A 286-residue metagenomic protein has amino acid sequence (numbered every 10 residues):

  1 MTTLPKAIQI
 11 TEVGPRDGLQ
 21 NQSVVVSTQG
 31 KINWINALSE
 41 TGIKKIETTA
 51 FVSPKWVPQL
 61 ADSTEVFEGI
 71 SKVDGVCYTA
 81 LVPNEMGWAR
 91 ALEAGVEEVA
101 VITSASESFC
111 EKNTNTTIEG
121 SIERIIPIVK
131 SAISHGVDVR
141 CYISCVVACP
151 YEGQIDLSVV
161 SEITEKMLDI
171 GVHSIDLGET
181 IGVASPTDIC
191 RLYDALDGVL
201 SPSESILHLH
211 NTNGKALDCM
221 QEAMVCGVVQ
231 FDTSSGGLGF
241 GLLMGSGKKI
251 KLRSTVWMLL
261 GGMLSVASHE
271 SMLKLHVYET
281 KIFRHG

Functional and structural regions predicted by a protein language model:
M1-S23, A100-N113, S134-Y151, L196-S203: N-terminal small/glycine-rich loop or linker at the start of catalytic domains across soluble metabolic enzymes
T2-M86: N-terminal capping/small domains of soluble enzymes
I10-I32, V76-E85, E111-I118, C145-V159 (+1 more regions): Active-site mouth loops of central-metabolism enzymes
K44-G69, T103-T116, V147-Y151, D176-P186 (+1 more regions): Glycine-rich, proline-tolerant flexible connector loops at the mouths of alpha/beta enzymes
A50-W56, F67, S71-I133, V137 (+1 more regions): Active-site beta->alpha loop and helix N-cap motifs at the rims of alpha/beta catalytic domains
W56-A80, E119-S144, I189-L207, L252-E270: Alpha-helix-loop-beta-strand connector modules within alpha/beta enzyme cores
E85-G95, N213-C226, Y278-E279, F283: Catalytic cores of alpha/beta
T180-I181, S185-S271: Catalytic alpha/beta core domains of metabolic enzymes, predominantly
